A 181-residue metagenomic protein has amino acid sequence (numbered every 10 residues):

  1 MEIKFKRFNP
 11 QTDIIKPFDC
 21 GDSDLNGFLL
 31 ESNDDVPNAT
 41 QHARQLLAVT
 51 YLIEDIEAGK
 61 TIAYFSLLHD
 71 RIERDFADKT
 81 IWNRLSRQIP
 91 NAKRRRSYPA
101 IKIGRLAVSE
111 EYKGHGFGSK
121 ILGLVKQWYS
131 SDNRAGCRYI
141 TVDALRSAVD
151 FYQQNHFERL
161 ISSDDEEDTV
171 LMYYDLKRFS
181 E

Functional and structural regions predicted by a protein language model:
M1-G21: Conserved N-terminal entry element of GNAT/NAT acetyltransferase domains
L25-A48: Short, basic/aromatic recognition patches
L46-S66, I81: Conserved beta-hairpin
Y64-R105: Conserved acyl-donor/pantetheine-binding loop and adjacent beta-alpha core of acyl/acetyltransferases and related
G104-G114: A short, internal acetyl-CoA/4′-phosphopantetheine-binding micro-motif in the GNAT/acyltransferase core
G114-W128: Conserved acetyl-CoA-binding loop-helix of GNAT-fold acetyltransferases
L122, Y129-A144: Conserved GNAT acetyl-CoA-binding A-motif
T141, Q153-M172: Conserved catalytic-core motifs of GNAT/GCN5-like acyltransferases
